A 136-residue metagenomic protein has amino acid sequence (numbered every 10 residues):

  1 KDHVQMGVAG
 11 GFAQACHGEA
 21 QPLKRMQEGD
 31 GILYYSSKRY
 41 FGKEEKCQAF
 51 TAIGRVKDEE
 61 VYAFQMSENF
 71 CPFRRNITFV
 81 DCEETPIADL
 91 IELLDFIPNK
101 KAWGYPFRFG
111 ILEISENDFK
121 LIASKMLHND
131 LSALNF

Functional and structural regions predicted by a protein language model:
K1-E28, M126-L131, N135-F136: Compositionally biased, charged N-terminal/linker segments
Q14-A20, S36, E60-A63: Short acidic (Asp/Glu) patches
G18, K24, G42-Q48: Alpha-helix N-cap/loop-to-helix boundary motif
G31, S37, V56-E59: An acidic- and aromatic-residue-enriched active-site/binding cleft used to recognize and process polar
L33-Y34, T51: Hydrophobic beta-strand signal
S36-G42: Short, charged beta-turn/beta-strand-edge "cap" motif at the junction between a beta-strand and an adjacent loop
K46-L112, E116: Aromatic- and Lys/Arg-enriched surface recognition patch
G110-N135: Compositionally biased, intrinsically disordered linkers/stalks adjacent to structured regions
